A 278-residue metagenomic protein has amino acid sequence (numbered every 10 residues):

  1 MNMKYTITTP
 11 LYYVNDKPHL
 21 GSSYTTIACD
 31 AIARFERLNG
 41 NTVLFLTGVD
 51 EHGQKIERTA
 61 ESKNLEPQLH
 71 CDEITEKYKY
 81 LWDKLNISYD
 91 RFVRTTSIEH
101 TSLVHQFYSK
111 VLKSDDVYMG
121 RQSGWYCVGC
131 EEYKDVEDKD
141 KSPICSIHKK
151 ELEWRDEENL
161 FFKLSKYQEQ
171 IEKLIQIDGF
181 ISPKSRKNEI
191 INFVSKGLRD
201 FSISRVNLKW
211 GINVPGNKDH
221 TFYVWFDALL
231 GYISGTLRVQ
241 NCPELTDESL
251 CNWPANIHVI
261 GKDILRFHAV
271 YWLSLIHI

Functional and structural regions predicted by a protein language model:
N2-T47, R94, E99-L103, W154-I276: Structured secondary-structure scaffolds
R37, D83, L112: Anion (oxyanion) recognition and catalysis
V49-K55: Short, charge-patterned binding micro-sites
T59-D72: A charged helix-plus-loop insertion that forms the helical arch/lid used to bind and gate nucleic-acid substrates
C71, L85-T96: Conserved N-terminal/central alpha/beta ligand/cofactor-binding core
E76-S88: A glycine-rich helix N-cap at a beta->alpha junction
E99-D115: Feature captures the FAD/FMN-dependent oxidoreductase FAD-binding
D115-Q168: Cys/His-rich short segments
